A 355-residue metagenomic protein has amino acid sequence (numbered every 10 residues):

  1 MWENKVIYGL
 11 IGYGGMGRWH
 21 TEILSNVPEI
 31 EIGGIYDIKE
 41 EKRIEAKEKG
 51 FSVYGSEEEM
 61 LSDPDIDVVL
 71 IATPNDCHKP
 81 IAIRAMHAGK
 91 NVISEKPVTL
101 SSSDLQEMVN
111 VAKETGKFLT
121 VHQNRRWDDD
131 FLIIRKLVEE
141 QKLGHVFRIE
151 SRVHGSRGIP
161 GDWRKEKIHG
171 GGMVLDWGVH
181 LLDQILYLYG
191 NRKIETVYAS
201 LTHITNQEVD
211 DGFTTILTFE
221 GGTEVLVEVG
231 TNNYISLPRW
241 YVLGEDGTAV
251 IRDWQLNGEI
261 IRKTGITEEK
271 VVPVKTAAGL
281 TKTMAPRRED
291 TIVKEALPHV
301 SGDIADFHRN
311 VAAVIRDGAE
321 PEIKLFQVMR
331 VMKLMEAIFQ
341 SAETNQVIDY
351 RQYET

Functional and structural regions predicted by a protein language model:
M1-E3, V68-L70, A296-P298, D306 (+1 more regions): C-terminal helix-rich "cap/oligomerization" subdomain common to oxidoreductases
M1-K49, T355: N-terminal Rossmann-like dinucleotide-binding module
H20, I38, S52-V111, I304: Beta-loop-alpha module in the N-terminal Rossmann-like domain of NAD(P)-dependent dehydrogenases, especially those
E107-N124, G144-S151: Rossmann-fold dehydrogenase core element
N124, D246-I323, E354-T355: C-terminal glycine/acidic-rich active-site capping loop/insertion
R125-N206, N345: Predominantly a Rossmann-like dinucleotide-binding segment in NAD(P)-dependent oxidoreductases
E228-S236: Glycine-rich phosphate/pyrophosphate-binding beta-alpha loops
